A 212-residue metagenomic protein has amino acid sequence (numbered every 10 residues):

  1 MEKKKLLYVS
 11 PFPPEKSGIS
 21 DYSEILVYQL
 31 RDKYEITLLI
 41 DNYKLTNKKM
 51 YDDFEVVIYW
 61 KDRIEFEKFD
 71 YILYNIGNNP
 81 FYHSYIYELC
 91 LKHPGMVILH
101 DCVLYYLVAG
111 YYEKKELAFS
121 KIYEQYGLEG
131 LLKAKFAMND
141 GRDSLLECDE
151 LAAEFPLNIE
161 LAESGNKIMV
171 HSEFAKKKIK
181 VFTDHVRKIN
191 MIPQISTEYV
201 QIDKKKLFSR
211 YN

Functional and structural regions predicted by a protein language model:
M1-N47, V57-I58, E67-F69, L91-V97 (+3 more regions): N-terminal subdomain of nucleotide-sugar transferases
E15-S17, L45-K48, F81-S84, V103-V108 (+3 more regions): Short catalytic/ligand-binding loop motif for oxyanion handling, primarily in non-cytosolic enzymes, centered on
K49-W60, G95, T183-R187: Active-site regions of enzymes building and remodeling cell-envelope glycoconjugates
E65-Y82, L91-L99, V103: Short N-terminal targeting/anchoring amphipathic segment
F81, D101-L107, A137-E147, I195-E198: A short, histidine- and acid-enriched strand-loop-helix "catalytic/donor-clamping" loop that lines the nucleotide-sugar
S120-K167: Membrane-proximal helix-turn-helix segments that form the acceptor-binding/catalytic region of lipid-linked
K176-I195: Helix-loop-beta element that forms the nucleotide-linked donor phosphate-binding surface in glycosyltransferases
P193-R210: Acidic anion/phosphate-binding donor-loop and adjacent secondary structure in glycosyltransferase catalytic cores
